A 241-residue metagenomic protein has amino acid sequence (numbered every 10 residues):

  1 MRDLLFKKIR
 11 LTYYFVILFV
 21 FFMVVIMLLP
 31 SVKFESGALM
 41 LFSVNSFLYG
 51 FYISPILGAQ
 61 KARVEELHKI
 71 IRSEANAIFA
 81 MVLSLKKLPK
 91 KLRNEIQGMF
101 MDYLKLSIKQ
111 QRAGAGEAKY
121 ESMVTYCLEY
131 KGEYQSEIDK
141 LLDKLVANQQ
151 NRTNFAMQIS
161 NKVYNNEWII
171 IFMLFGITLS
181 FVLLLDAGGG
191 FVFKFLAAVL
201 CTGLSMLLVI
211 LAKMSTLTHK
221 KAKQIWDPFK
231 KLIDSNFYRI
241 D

Functional and structural regions predicted by a protein language model:
R2-S31, G37, S160-D241: Alpha-helical transmembrane anchor segments
V32-K33, A59, K140: Juxtamembrane loop-helix boundary motifs flanking transmembrane segments in multi-pass membrane proteins
K33-I53: Membrane-embedded or membrane-proximal helical elements that form or frame transporter/channel pores
L48-I71: Transmembrane signal-anchor/signal-peptide helices with a preference for the extracytoplasmic
I53, K86-K87, R239-I240: Short extracytoplasmic
H68, S73, F79-S160: Structured inter-helical modules in multipass membrane proteins
